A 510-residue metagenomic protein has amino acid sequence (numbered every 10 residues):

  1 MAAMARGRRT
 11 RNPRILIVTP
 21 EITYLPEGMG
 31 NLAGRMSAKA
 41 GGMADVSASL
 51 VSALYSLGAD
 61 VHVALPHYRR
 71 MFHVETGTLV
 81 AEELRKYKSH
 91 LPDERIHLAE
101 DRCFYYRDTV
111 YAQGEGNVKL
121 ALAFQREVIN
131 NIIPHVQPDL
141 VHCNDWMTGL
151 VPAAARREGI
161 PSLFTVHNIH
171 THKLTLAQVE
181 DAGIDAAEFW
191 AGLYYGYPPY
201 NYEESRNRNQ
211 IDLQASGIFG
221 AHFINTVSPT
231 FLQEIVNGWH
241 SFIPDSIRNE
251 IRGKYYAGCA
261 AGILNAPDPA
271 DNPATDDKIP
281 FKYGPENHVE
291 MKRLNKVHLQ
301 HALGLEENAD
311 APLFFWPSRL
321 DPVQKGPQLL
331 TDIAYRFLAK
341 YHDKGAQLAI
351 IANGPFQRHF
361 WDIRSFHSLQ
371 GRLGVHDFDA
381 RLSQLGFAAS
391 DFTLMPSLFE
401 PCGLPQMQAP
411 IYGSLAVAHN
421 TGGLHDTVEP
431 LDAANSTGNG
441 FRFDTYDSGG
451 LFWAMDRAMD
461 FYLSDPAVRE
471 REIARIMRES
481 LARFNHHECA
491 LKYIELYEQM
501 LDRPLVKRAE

Functional and structural regions predicted by a protein language model:
M1-E510: Catalytic cores of nucleotide-sugar-dependent glycosyltransferases that transfer UDP/GDP/TDP-activated
